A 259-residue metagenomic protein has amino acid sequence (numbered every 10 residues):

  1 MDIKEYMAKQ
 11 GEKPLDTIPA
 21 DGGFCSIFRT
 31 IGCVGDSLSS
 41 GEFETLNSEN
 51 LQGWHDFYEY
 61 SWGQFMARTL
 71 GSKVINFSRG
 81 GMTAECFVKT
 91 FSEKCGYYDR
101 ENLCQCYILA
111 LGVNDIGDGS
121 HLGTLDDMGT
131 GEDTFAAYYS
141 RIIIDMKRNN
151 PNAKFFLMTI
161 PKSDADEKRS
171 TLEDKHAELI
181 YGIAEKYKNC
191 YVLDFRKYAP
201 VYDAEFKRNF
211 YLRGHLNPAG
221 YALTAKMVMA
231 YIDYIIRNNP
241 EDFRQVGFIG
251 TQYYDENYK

Functional and structural regions predicted by a protein language model:
D2-S78, G96-Y98: Serine-esterase "nucleophile elbow" of acetyl-processing enzymes
I31-G35, S39, V74-S78, Q105-A110 (+3 more regions): Structural recognition of the beta-strand scaffold that forms the well-ordered cores of secreted hydrolase catalytic
S37-S40, R79-E85, V113-D118, P161-A165 (+1 more regions): Solvent-exposed loop/turn segments at secondary-structure junctions within structured extracellular/periplasmic domains
T45-D56, L122-M128, D166-T171: Short, flexible/disordered intra-domain loops and linkers
E59-S61, C86-E101, S140-D145, E178: Alpha-helical scaffolding within the catalytic cores of extracellular/periplasmic polymer-degrading hydrolases
C86-D133: Oxyanion-hole/transition-state-stabilizing segment in secreted/luminal serine hydrolases and related acyltransferases
N114, I143-H176: Active-site segments of SGNH/GDSL-like serine hydrolases that catalyze O-acetyl group transfer/hydrolysis on lipids
I160-K259: Catalytic His-Asp segment of secreted/periplasmic serine-dependent ester chemistry enzymes
